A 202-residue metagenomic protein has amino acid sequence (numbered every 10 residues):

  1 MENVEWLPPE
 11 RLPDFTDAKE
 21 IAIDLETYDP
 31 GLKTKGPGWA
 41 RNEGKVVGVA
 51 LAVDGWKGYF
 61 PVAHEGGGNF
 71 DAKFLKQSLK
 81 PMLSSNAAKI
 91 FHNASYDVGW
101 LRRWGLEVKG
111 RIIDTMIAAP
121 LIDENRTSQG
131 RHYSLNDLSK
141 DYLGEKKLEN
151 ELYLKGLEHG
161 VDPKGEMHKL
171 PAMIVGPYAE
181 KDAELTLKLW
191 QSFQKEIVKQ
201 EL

Functional and structural regions predicted by a protein language model:
M1-K33, N42, L75: N-terminal accessory regions of nucleic-acid-interacting proteins
E2-V4, G44-K199: Active-site-proximal helix-loop-helix substrate-binding element of RNase H-like nuclease domains
T27-G31, I197-L202: Common nucleic-acid-contacting/processivity interface regions adjacent to the catalytic cores of nucleic-acid enzymes
